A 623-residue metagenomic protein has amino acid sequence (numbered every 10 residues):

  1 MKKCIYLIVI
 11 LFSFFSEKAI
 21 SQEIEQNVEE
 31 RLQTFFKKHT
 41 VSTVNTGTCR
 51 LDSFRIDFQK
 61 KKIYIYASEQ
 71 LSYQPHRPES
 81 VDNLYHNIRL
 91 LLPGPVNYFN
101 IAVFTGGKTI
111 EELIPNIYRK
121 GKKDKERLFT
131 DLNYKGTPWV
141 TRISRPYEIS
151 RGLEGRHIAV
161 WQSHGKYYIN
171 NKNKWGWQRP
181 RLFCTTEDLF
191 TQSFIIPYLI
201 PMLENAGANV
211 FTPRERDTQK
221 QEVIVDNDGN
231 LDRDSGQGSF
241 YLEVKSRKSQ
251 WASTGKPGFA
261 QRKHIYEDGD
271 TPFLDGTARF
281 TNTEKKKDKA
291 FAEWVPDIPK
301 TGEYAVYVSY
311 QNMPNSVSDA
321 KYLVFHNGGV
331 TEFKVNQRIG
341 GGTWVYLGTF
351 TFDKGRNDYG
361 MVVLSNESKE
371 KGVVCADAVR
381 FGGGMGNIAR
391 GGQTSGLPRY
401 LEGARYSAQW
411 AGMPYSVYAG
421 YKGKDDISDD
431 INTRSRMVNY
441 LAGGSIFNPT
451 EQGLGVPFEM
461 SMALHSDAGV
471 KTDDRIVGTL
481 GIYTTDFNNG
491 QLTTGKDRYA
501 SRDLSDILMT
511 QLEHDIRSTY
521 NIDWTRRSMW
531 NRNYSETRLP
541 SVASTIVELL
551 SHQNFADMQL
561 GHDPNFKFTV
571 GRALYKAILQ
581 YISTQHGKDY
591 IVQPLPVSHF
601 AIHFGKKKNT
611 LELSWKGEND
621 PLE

Functional and structural regions predicted by a protein language model:
Q22-K60, G136: N-proximal, solvent-exposed amphipathic alpha-helical segments enriched in charged/polar residues
W161, L401-R498, W530-Q553: Active-site microenvironments of hydrolase-like enzyme catalytic domains
T277, E367, A378-G386, A463-N488 (+1 more regions): Active-site-adjacent mobile loop/cap segments within catalytic or ligand-binding domains
A278-F280, A290-P314: A short beta-strand element within beta-rich, extracytoplasmic domains of secreted/secretory-pathway proteins
N312-T331: Short, surface-exposed beta-strand/strand-loop-strand elements in extracellular ectodomains
N327-N357: Extracellular carbohydrate recognition and processing domains and analogous Trp-centered ligand-binding platforms
V362-V373: Short beta-strand-plus-loop segments that form exposed binding edges in beta-rich domains
Y581-L622: Pro/Thr/Ser/Gly-rich low-complexity, intrinsically disordered linker/stalk tracts
